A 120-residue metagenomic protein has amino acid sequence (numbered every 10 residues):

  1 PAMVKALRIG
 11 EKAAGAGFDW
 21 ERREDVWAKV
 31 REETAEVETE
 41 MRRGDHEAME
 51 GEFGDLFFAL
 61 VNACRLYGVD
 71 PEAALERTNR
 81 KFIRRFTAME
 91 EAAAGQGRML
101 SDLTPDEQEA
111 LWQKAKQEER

Functional and structural regions predicted by a protein language model:
P1-F53, F57-R120: Flexible "arm" and connector segments at domain edges
